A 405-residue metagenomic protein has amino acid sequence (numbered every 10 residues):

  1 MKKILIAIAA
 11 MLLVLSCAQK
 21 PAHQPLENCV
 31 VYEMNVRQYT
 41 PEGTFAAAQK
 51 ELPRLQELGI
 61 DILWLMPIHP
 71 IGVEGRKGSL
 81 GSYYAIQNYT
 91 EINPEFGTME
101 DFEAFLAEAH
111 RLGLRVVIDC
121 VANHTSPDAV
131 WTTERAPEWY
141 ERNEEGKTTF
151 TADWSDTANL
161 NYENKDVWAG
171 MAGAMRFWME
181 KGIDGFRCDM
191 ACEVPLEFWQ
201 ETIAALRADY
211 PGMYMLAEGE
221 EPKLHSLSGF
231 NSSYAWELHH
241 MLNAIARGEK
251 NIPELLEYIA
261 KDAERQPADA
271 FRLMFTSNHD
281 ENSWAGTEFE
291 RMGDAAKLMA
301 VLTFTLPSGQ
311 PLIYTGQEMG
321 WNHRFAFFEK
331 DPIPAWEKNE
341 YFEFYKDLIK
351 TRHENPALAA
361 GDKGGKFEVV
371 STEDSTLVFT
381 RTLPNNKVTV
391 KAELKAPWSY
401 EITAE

Functional and structural regions predicted by a protein language model:
I4-L13: Sec-dependent N-terminal signal peptides
S16-W64, P70, E108-A109, L256 (+3 more regions): Carbohydrate-interacting/catalytic domains
Q19-A46, L52-D61, P67-K181, E201-Y210 (+1 more regions): Substrate-binding/active-site clefts of carbohydrate-active enzymes
V30-Y32, L63-L65, V116-I118, F186 (+4 more regions): Hydrophobic faces of well-ordered beta-strands that scaffold small-molecule active sites in alpha/beta enzyme cores
V36, P67, I118-H124, M190-C192 (+2 more regions): A cross-domain feature marking catalytic cores of carbohydrate-active enzymes and several ubiquitous metabolic/repair
I60, I183-D184, F230, S308: A structural motif
I71-R76, H124-A129, V194-E197, K223-S226 (+2 more regions): Short catalytic/ligand-binding loop motif for oxyanion handling, primarily in non-cytosolic enzymes, centered on
G173, D189-F275, L302-T305, G320-T351 (+5 more regions): Active-site-proximal helices and loops of the catalytic beta/alpha 8
